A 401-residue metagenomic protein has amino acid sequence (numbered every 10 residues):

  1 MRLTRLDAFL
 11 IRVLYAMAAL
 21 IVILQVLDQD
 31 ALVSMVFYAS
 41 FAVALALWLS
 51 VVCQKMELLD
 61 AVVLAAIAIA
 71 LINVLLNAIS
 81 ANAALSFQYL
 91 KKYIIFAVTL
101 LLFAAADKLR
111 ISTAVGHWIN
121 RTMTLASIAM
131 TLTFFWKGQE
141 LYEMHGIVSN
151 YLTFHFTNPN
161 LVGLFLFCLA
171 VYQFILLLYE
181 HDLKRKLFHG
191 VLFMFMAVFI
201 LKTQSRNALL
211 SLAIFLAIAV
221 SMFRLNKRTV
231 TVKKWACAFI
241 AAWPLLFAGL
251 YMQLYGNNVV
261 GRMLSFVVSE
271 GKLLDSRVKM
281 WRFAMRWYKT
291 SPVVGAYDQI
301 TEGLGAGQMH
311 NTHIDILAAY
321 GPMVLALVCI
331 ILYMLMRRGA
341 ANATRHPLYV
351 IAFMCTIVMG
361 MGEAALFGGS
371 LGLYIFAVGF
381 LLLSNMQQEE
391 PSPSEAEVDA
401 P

Functional and structural regions predicted by a protein language model:
M1-A78, A84, I111-H117, L177-R185 (+2 more regions): Transmembrane signal-anchor hairpin modules in multi-pass inner-membrane enzymes, especially those that act on
A19, L45, V171, Y349-M359 (+1 more regions): Transmembrane alpha-helices of multi-pass inner-membrane enzymes
Q54, L183, Y320-I357, F376-V378 (+2 more regions): Hydrophobic transmembrane alpha-helices and their immediate junctions
A61-V74, A83-A105, W118-T122, S127: Aromatic-anchored transmembrane helix interface
V62-A68, I119-A129, V191-F195, V230-Q253: Hydrophobic alpha-helical membrane-interfacial segments at the cytosolic entry of transmembrane helices
V115-E143, T157-F223: Alpha-helical transmembrane segments of multi-pass inner-membrane proteins
F135, V220-V267, R286-W287: A membrane-periplasm/extracellular boundary helix in multi-pass inner-membrane enzymes that assemble envelope glycans
F266-Y320: Long extracytoplasmic/lumenal interhelical loops at the membrane interface of multi-pass membrane proteins
